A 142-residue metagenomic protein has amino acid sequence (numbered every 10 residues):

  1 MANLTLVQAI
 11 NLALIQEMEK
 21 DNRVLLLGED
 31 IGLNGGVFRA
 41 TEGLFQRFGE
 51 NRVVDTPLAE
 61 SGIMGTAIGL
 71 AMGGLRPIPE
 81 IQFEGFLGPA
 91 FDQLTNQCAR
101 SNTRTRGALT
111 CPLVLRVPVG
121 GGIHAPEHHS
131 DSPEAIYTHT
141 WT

Functional and structural regions predicted by a protein language model:
M1-T142: Thiamine diphosphate
